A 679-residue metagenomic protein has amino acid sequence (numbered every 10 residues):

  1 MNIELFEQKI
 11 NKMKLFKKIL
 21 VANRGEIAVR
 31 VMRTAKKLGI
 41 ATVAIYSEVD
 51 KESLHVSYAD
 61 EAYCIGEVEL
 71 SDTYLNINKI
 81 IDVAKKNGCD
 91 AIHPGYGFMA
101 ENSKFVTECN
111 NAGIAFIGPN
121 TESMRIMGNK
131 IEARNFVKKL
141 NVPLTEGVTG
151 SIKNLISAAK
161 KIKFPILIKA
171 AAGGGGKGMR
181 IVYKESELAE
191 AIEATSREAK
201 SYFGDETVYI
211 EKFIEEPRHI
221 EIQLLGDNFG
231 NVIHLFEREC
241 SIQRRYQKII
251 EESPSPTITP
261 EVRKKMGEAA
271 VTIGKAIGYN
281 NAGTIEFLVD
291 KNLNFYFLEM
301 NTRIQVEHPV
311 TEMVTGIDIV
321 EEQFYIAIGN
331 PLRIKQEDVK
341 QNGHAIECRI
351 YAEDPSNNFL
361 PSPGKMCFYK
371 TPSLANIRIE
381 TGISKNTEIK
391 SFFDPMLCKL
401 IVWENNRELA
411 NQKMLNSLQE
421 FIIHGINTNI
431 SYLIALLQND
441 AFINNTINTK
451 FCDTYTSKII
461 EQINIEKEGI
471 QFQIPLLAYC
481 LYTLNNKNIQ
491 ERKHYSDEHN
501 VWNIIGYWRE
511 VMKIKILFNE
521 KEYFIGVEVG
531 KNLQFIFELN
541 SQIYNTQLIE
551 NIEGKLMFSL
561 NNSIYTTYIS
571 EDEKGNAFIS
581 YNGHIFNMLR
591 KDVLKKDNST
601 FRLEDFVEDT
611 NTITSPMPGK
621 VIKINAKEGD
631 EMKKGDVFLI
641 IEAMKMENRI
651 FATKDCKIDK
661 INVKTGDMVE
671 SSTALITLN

Functional and structural regions predicted by a protein language model:
N2-I285, V289-Q305: N-terminal beta-alpha lobe that positions the nucleotide/phosphoryl donor in ATP/NTP-coupled carboxylate activation
A44, A91, E101-E108, E347 (+2 more regions): Structured, non-catalytic alpha/beta "coupling" segments that mediate domain-domain communication and provide generic
A270, P309-T311, T315-I536, Q542-I543 (+2 more regions): Catalytic cores of soluble metabolic enzymes centered on carboxylation/carboxyl-transfer
I334-N342, D453-T456, I460, S496 (+1 more regions): Long, charged amphipathic helices and adjacent flexible linkers at domain junctions
K531-L533, L539-K555, L560-T566: Conserved nucleotide-binding/hydrolysis modules and their immediate coupling elements across P-loop/ASCE NTPase motors
D605-N679: Structured functional modules or segments
